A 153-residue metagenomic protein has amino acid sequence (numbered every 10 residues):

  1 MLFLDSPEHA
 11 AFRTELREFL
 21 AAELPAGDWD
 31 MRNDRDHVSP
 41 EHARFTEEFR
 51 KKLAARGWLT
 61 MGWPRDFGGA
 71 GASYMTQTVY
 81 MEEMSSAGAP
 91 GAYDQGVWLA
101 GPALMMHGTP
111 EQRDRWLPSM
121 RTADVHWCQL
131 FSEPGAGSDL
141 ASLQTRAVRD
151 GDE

Functional and structural regions predicted by a protein language model:
M1, L16, A26-D28, T60 (+5 more regions): Generic secondary-structure boundary/loop-capping signal
M1-D30, H37, E48, W58-L59 (+2 more regions): Flavin-dependent oxidoreductase catalytic core characteristic of acyl-CoA dehydrogenase/oxidase-like enzymes
M1-L4, P102-G108, R146: Short, well-ordered beta-strand elements within core beta-sheets of diverse protein domains
R32-E41, R65-G69, A100-M106, F131-G135: Conserved short loop/turn motifs at secondary-structure junctions
D36, H42-A43, A87-G88, V148: Short, motif-level signal for alpha-helix interfacial/capping segments enriched in acidic residues and aromatics/proline
E47-D114, P118-H126: Internal helix-loop-helix
G69-A70, E111-E153: Glycine-rich, Trp-frequent "lid" loop and neighboring beta-strands that shape and gate the flavin cofactor pocket
